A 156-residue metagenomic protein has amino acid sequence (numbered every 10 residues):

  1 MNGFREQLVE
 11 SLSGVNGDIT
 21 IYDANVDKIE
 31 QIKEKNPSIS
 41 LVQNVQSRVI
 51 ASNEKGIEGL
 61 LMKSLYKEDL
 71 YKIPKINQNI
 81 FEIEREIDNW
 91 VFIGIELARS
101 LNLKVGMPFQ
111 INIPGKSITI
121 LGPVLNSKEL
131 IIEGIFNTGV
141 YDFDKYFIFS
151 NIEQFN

Functional and structural regions predicted by a protein language model:
M1-N2: Hydrophobic alpha-helical transmembrane segments of multi-pass inner-membrane transport and secretion
R5-Q31, Q46: Membrane-interface junction motifs in transport/secretion proteins
E34-N156: A structural signal for hydrophobic secondary-structure junctions, strongest on transmembrane helix-loop-helix units
